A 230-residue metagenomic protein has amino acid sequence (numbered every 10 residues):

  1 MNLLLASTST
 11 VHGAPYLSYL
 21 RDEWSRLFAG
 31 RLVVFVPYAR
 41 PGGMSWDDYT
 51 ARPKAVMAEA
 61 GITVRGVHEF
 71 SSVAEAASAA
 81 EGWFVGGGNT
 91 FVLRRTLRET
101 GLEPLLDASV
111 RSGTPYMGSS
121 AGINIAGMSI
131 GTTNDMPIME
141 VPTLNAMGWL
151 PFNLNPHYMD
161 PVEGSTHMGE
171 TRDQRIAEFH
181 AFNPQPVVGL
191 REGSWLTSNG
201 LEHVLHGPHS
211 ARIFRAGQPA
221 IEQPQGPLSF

Functional and structural regions predicted by a protein language model:
M1-G30, Y38-A51, T132, M136-F230: C-terminal and late-domain segments of enzyme folds
L5, R65-V67, V85, M117-S119 (+1 more regions): General beta-strand structural signal in soluble alpha/beta enzymes
R31-V34, R40-R98: Portal/gating segments that form or line small-molecule/metal binding sites
S78-A79, S112, W149: Alpha-helix C-terminal capping/helix-to-coil transition sites in glycosyltransferase folds
F84-G87, V110-S129: Catalytic nucleophile loop
F91, I123-A126, W195-T197: Short, active-site-adjacent cap segments at secondary-structure transitions
T100-G113: Catalytic-core regions built around general acid/base machinery
